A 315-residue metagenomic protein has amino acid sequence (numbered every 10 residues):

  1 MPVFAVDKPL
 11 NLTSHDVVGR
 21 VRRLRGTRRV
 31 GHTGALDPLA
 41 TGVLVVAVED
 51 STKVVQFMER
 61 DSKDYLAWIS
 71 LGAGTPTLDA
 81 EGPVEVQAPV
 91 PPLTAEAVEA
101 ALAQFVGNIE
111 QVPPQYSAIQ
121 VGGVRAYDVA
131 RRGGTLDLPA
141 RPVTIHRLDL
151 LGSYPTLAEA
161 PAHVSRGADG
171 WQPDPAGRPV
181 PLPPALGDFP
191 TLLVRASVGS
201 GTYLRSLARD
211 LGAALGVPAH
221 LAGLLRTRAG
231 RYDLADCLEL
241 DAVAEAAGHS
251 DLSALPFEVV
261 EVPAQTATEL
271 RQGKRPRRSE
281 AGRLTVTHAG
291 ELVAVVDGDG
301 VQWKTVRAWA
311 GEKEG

Functional and structural regions predicted by a protein language model:
M1-N11, H15-H32, L36, E96 (+4 more regions): Accessory RNA 3′-end/elbow-binding domains used by RNA modification enzymes
A5-P9, P113-G123: ATP-grasp fold ATP-binding core
T13, S197-S206: Ser/Thr-glycine-rich phosphate-binding loops at phosphate-binding pockets of nucleotides, nucleotide cofactors
R29-E59, Q115-Y116: Glycine/acidic-rich beta-strand-loop module
V46, A67, G123, L207 (+2 more regions): Residue-level signal for inorganic ion chemistry
F57-P113: Acidic, low-complexity central loop/insert segments
N108-P113, A140, L157, R205 (+1 more regions): Short, structured loop/turn "capping" segments at alpha-beta junctions
S117, V121-H146: Extended alpha-helical targeting/anchoring segments, especially N-terminal organellar/secretory targeting helices
